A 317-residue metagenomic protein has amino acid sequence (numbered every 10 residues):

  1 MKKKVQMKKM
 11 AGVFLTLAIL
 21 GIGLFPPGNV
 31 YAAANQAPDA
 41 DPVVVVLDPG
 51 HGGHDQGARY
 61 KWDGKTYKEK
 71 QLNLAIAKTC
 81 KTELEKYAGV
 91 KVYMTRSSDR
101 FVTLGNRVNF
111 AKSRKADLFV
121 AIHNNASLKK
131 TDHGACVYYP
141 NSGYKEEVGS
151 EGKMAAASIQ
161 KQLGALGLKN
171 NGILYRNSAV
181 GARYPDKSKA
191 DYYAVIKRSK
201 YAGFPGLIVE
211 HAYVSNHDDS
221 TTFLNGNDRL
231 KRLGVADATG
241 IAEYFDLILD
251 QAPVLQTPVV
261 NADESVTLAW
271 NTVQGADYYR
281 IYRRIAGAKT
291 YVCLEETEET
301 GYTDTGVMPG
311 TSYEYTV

Functional and structural regions predicted by a protein language model:
K4-V30: Sec-dependent N-terminal signal peptides of Gram-positive bacterial secreted proteins and lipoproteins
A32-V44, Y67, Q71-A252: Active-site-proximal helix/loop segments of hydrolytic enzymes
P42-T66: Short glycine-rich His-centered loop
D246-G275, P309: Pro/Thr/Ser/Gly-rich low-complexity, intrinsically disordered linker/stalk tracts
W270, Y302-T305: Hydrophobic core positions of the immunoglobulin-like beta-sandwich fold
N271-T290: Solvent-exposed loop/turn segments flanking beta-strands in beta-repeat/beta-sandwich domains
Y279, D304-V317: Beta-strand-rich modules
V292-E299: Short beta-strand segments within Ig-like beta-sandwich modules, predominantly Fibronectin type-III
